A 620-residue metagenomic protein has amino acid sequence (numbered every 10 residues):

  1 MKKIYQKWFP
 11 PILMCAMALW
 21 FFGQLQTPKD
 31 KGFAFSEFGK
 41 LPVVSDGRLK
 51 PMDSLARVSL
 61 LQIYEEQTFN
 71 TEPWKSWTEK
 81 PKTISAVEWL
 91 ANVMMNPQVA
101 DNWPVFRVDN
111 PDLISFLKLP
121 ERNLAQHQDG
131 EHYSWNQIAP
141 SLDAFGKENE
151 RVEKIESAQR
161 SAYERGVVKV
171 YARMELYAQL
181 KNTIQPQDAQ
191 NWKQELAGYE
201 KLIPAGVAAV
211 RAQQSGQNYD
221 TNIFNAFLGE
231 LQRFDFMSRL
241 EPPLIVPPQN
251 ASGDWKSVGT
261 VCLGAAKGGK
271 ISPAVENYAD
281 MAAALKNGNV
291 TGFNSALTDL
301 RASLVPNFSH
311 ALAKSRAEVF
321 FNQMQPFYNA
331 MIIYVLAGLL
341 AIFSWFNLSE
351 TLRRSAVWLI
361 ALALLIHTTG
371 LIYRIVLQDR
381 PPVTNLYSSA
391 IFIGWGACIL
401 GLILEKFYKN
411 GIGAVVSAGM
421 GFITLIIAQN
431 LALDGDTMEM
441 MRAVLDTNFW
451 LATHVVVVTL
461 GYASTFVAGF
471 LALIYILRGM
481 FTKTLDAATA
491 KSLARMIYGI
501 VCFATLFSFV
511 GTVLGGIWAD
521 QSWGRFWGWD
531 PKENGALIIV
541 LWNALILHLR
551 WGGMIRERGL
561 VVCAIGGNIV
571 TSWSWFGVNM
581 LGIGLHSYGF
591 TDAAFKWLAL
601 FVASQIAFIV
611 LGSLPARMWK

Functional and structural regions predicted by a protein language model:
K3, L25-F320: Soluble extramembrane regions of membrane proteins in the secretory/endomembrane system
K3-P28, E37-K40, S45, L49-P51 (+17 more regions): Hydrophobic cores of alpha-helical transmembrane segments in multi-pass integral membrane proteins
D280, V319-N322, G421, M440: General secondary-structure edge motif
D486-T489: Structural signature of nuclease core domains in nucleic-acid processing machines
